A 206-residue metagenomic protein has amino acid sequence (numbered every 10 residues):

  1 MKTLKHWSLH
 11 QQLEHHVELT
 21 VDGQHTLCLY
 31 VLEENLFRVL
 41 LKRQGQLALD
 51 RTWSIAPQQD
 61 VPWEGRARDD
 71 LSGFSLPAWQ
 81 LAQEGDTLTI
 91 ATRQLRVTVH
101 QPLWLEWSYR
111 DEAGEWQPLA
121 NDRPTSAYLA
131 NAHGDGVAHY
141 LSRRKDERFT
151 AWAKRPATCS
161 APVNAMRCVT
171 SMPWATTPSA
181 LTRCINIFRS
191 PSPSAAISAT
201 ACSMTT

Functional and structural regions predicted by a protein language model:
M1-T206: N-terminal accessory segment at the very beginning of proteins
